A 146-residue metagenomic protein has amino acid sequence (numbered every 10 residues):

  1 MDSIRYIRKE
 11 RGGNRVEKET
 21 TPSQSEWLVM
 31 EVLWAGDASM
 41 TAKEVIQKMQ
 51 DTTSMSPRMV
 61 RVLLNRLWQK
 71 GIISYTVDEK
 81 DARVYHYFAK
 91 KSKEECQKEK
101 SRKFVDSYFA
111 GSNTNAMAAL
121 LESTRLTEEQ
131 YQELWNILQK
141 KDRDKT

Functional and structural regions predicted by a protein language model:
D2-E31, A110, D144: Short alpha-helical segments that sit at the start of domains
T21-S25, D78-E99: Short, cationic-aromatic polyanion-contact patches
S39-K48: Short acidic, hydrophobic short linear motifs in intrinsically disordered regions
Q47-M55: Short helix-coil junctions and helix-kink-helix linkers
S54-R66: Short amphipathic alpha-helical interaction segments
G71: Glycine-centered, phosphate/nucleic-acid-interacting loop/turn motifs that mediate DNA/RNA or nucleotide
Y75: Short beta-strand "wing" residues that participate in macromolecule-binding interfaces
K98-D144: Amphipathic alpha-helical dimerization/coiled-coil segments that flank or bridge DNA-binding/regulatory modules
